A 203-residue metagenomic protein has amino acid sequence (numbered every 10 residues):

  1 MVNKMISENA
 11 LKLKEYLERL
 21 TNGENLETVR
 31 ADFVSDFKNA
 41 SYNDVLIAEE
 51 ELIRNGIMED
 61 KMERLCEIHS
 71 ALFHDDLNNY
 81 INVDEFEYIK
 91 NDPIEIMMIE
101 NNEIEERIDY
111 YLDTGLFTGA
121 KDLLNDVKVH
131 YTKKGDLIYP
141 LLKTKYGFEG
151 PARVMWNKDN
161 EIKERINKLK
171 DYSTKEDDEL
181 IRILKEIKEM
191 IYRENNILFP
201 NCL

Functional and structural regions predicted by a protein language model:
M1-L203: Small-residue-biased structural context
